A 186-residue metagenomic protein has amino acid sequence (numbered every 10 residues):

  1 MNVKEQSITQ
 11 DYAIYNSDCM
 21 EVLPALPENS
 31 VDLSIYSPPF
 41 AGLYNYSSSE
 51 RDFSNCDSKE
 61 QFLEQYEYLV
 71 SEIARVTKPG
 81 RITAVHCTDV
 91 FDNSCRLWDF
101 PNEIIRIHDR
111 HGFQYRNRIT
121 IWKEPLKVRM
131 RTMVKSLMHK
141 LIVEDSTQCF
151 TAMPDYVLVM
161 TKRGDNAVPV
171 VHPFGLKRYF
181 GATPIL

Functional and structural regions predicted by a protein language model:
M1-L186: Core catalytic lobe of class I
